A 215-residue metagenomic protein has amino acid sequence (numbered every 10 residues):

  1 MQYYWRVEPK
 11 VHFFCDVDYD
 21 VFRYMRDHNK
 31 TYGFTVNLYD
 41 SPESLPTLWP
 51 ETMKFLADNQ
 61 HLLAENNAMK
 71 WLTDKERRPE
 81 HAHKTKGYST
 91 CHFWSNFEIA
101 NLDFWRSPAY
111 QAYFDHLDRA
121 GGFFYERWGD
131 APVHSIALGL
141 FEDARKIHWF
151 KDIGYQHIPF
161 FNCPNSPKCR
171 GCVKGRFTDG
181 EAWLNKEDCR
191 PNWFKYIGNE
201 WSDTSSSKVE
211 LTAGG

Functional and structural regions predicted by a protein language model:
M1, H28-K30, A144-R145: Short, high-confidence coil segments that cap the C-terminus of an alpha-helix and link into the following beta-strand
M1-F14: Short beta-strand-to-loop acidic/aromatic patch adjacent to the donor-nucleotide binding site
W5-R6, Y32-V36, I99, I147-K151: A structural signal for short, well-ordered beta-strand segments and their strand-loop junctions that often border
V11-R119, E126-R127, A131, L140: Conserved catalytic core of nucleotide-sugar-dependent glycosyltransferases
C91-F93, Y110-G215: C-terminal catalytic/acceptor-binding lobe
